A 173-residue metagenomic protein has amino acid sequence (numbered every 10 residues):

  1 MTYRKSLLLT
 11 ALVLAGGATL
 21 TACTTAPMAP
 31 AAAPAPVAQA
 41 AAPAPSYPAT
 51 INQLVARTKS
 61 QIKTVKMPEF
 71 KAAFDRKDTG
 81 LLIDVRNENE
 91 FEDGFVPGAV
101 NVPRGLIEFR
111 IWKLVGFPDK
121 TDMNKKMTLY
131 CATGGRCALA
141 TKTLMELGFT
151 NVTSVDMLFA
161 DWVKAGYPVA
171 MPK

Functional and structural regions predicted by a protein language model:
T2-L8, L12, T24-P68, A72-D75 (+3 more regions): Rhodanese-like catalytic fold shared by cysteine-dependent sulfurtransferases and DSP/PTP-type phosphatases
T19-A22: C-terminal motif of bacterial Sec signal peptides marking the signal peptidase cleavage site
L82-D84: Structural scaffold elements adjacent to functional motifs in cytosolic proteins
E88: Short glycine-rich anion-binding loops that position phosphate/pyrophosphate groups of nucleotides and phosphorylated
